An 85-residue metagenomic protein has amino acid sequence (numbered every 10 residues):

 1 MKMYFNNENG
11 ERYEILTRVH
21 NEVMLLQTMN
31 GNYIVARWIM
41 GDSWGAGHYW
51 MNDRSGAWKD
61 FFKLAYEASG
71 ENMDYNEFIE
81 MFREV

Functional and structural regions predicted by a protein language model:
M1-R18: Negatively charged, low-complexity tracts enriched in Asp/Glu with abundant Ser/Thr
N6-N9, N21, N30-N32, N52 (+2 more regions): Detector for Asparagine
R12, M29-A36, D60, F78 (+1 more regions): A generic structural signal for ordered secondary structure
Y13-L16, M24, S55, N76: Intrinsically disordered, low-complexity regions of eukaryotic proteins
R18, L26, F82-V85: Compositionally biased, intrinsically disordered low-complexity segments
H20-H48, L64: Short aromatic-glycine-(Arg/Gly/Cys) micro-motifs in beta-strand/loop hairpins
S43-V85: Mixed-charge, Lys/Arg-enriched low-complexity segments
